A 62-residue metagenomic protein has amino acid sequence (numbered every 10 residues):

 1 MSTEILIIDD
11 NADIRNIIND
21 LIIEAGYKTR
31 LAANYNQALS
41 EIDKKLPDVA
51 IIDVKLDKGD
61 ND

Functional and structural regions predicted by a protein language model:
S2: Phosphate-coordination loops involved in phosphoryl transfer and adenosine-cofactor binding
D9: Conserved acidic carboxylate
A12-R30: Two-component/phosphorelay signaling modules centered on CheY-like receiver
E24-A25, V49, D60: A short hydrophobic/aromatic micro-motif that marks alpha-helical segments and, especially, helix-coil
L31-V49, D57: Acidic, metal-coordinating helix/loop segments flanking the phosphotransfer/catalytic sites of two-component signaling
D53-D62: Conserved phosphotransfer microenvironments
